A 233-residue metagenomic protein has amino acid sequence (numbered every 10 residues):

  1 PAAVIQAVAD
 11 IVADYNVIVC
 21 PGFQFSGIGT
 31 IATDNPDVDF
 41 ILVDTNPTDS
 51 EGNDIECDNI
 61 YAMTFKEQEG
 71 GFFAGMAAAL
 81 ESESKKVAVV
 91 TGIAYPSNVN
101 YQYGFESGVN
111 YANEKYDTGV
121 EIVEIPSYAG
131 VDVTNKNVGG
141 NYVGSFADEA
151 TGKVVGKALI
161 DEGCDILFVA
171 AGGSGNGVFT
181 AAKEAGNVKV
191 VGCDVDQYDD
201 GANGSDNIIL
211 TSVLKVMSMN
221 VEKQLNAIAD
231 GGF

Functional and structural regions predicted by a protein language model:
P1-F233: A residue-level marker of the well-folded mature domains of exported/periplasmic proteins
